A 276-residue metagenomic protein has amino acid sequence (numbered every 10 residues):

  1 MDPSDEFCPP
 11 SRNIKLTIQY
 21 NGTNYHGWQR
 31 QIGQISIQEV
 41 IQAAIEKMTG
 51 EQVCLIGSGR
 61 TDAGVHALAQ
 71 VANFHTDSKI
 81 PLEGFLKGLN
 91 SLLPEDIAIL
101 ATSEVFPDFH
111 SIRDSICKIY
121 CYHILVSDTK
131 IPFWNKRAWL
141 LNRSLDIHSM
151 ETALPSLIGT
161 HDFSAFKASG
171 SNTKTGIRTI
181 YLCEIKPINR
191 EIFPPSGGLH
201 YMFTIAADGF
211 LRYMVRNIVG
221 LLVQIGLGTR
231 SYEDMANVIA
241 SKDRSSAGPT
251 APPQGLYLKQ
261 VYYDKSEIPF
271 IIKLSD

Functional and structural regions predicted by a protein language model:
M1-D276: Structured-RNA-binding interfaces characteristic of tRNA pseudouridine synthases
